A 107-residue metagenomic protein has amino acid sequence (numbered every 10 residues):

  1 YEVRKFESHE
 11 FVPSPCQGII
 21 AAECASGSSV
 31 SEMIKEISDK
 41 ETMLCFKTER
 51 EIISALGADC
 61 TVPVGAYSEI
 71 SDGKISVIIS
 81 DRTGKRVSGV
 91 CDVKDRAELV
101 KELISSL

Functional and structural regions predicted by a protein language model:
Y1-L107: Small-molecule-sensing regulatory modules
